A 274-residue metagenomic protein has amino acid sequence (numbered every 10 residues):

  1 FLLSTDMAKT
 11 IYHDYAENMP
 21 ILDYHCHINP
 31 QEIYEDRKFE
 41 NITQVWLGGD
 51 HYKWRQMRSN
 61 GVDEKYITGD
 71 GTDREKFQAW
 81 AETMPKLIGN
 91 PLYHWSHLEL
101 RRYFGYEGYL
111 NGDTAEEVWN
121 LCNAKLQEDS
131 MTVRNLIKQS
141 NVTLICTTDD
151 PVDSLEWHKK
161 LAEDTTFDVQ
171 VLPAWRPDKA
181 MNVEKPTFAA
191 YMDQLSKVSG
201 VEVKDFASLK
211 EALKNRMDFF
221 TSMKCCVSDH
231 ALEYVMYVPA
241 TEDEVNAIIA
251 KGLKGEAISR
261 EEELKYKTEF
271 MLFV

Functional and structural regions predicted by a protein language model:
L3-V274: Metal-cofactor-binding active-site regions of metalloenzymes
